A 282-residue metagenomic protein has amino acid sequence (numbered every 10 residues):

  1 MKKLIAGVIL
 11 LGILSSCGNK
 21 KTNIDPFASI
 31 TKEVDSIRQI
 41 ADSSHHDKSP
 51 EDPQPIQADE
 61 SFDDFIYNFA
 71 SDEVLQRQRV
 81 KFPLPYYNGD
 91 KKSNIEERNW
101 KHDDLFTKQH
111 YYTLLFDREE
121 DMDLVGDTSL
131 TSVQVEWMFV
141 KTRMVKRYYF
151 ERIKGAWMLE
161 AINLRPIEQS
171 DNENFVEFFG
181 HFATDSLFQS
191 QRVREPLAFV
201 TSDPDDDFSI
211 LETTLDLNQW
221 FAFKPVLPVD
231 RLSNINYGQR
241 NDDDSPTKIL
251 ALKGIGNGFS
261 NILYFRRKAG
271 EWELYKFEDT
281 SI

Functional and structural regions predicted by a protein language model:
M1-S15: Sec-dependent bacterial lipoprotein signal peptides
C17-K21: Bacterial signal peptide processing site
N23-S129: Start-of-domain marker
P55-F62, F139, R143, E168-F175: Solvent-exposed, acidic/flexible segments
D64-F65, P83-P85, Y148-Y149, F178-H181 (+1 more regions): A structural feature that tracks compact, well-ordered secondary-structure segments with a strong bias toward
P85-D90, N94-T142, D203, D207-F259: Surface-exposed, charged secondary-structure patches
V140-S170, G258-I282: Short beta-strand edge/turn micro-motifs at domain boundaries
K154-R192, P196-L211: Surface-exposed beta-loop interaction hotspot
